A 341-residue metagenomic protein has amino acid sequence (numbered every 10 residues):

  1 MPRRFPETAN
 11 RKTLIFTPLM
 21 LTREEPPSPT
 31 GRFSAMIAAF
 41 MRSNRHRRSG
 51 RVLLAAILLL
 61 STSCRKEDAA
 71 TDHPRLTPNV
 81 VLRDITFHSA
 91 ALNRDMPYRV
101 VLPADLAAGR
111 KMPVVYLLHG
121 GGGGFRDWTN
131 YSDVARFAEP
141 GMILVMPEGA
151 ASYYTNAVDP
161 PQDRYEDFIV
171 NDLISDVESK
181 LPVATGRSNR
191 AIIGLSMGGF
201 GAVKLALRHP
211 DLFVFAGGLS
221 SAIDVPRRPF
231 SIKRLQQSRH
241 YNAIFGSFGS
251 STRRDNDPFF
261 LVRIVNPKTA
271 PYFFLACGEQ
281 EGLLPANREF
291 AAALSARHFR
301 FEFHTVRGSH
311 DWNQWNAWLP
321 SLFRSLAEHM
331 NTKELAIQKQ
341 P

Functional and structural regions predicted by a protein language model:
M1-P6, L14-H46: N-terminal secretory signal peptides that target proteins for export/translocation
P6, R23-E24, A38, S49 (+4 more regions): Intrinsic disorder/low-complexity signal
R11-T13, R45, E67, Q340: N-terminal cationic leader/targeting segments used for protein routing and processing
R48-A55: Sec-dependent signal peptide recognition, specifically the positively charged N-region followed immediately by
S61-S63: C-terminal motif of bacterial Sec signal peptides marking the signal peptidase cleavage site
R65-P341: Non-catalytic cap/lid and distal C-terminal segments of serine-dependent acyl enzymes
